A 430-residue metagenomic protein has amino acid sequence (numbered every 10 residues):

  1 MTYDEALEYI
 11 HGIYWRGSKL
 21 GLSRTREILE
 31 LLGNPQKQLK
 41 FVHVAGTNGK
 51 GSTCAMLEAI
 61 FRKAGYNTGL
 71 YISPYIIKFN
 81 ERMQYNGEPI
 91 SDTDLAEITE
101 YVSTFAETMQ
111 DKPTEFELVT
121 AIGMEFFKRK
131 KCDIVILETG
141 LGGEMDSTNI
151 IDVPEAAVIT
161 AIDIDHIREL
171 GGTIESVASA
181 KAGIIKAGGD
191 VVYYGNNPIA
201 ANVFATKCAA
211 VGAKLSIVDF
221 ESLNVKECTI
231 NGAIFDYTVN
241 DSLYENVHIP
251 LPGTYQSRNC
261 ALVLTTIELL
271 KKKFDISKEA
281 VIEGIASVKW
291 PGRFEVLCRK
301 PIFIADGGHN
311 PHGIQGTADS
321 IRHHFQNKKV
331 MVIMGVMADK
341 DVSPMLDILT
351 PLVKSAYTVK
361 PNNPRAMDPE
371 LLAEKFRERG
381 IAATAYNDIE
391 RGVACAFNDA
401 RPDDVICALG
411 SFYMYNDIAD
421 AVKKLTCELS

Functional and structural regions predicted by a protein language model:
M1-G46, T53, A59-Y66, Y71 (+1 more regions): Short functional linear segments
L22, R26-K37, K63-D152, L170 (+1 more regions): ATP-dependent carboxylate-amine ligase catalytic core
K37-Q38, I134-L137, M145-V158, I162-H166 (+2 more regions): Nucleotide phosphate-binding/pyrophosphate-handling subdomain across enzymes that bind or process nucleotide phosphates
Q110, L118, K131-E138, P154-E155 (+3 more regions): Acidic, Mg2+-coordinating active-site environments of NTP-dependent enzymes
D111, K131-D133, N327, R401-D404: Short, high-confidence coil segments that cap the C-terminus of an alpha-helix and link into the following beta-strand
Y194-G195, K207-T229, I249-T254, V281-S287 (+5 more regions): Beta-strand->loop->alpha-helix junctions that form or flank phosphate-binding loops in nucleotide-handling enzymes
N197-K207, V211-S216, N231, I302-A305 (+2 more regions): C-terminal helical cap/extension that packs against the catalytic core of soluble nucleotide-cofactor enzymes
F412-S430: Glycine/aspartate-rich loop-and-adjacent alpha/beta segment that forms the canonical ThDP
